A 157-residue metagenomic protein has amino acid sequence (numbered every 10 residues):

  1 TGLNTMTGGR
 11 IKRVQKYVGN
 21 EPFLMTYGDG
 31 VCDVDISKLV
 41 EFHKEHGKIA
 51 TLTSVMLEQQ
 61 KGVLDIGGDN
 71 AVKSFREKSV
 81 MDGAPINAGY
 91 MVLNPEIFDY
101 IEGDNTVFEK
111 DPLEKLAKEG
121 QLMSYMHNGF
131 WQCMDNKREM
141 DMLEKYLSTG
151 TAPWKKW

Functional and structural regions predicted by a protein language model:
T1-G68, I101: Conserved beta-loop-beta/alpha segment of the NTase-like Rossmann-fold superfamily that binds/positions NTPs
P22-L24, V31, S37-K44, L57-E58 (+1 more regions): Catalytic-core segments of class I nucleotidyltransferases/pyrophosphorylases that form NMP-activated intermediates
